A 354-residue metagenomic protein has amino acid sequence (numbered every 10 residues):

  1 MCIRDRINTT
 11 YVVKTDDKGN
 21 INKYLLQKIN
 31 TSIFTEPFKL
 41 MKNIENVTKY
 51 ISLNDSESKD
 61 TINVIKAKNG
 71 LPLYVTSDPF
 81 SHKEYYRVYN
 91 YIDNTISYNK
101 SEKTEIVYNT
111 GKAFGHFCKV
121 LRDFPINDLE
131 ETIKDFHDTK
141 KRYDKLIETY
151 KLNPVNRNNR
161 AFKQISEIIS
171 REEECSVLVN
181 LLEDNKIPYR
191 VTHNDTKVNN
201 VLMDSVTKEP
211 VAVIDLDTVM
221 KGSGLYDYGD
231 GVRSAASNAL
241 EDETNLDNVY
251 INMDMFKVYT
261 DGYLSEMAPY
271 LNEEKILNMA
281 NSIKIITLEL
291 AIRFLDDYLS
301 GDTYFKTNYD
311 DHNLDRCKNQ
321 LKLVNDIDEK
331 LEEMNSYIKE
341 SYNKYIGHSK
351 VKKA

Functional and structural regions predicted by a protein language model:
M1-D5: Conserved small/polar residues in nucleotide/adenosyl-binding loops
R6-D16, I21-D144, E148, G224 (+6 more regions): Conserved ATP-binding subdomain of kinase catalytic cores across diverse folds
L25-Q27, T35-F38, T95-Y108, D123-H193 (+6 more regions): ATP-dependent phospho-/nucleotidyl transfer catalytic cores
L40, T110, N185, N194 (+5 more regions): Active-site-proximal structural scaffolding
N199-N238: Catalytic activation segment of kinase domains across protein kinase-like and atypical kinase folds
L225-P269, I285-Y304: Active-site activation/catalytic loop segments of kinase-like enzymes and analogous catalytic loops in related
I276-I286: Small/polar glycine-rich anion-binding or flexible loop at a beta-alpha turn
I327-L331: Long, compositionally biased intrinsically disordered regions
